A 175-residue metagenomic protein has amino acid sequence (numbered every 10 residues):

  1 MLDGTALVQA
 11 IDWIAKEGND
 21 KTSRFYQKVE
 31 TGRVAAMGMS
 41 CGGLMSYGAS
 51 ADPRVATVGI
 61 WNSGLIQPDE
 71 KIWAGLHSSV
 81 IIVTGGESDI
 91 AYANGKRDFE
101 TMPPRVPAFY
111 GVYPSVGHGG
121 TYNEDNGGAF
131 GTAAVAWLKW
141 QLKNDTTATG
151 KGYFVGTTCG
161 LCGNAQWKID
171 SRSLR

Functional and structural regions predicted by a protein language model:
M1-G4, M39, A51, W73 (+1 more regions): Solvent-exposed, acidic/flexible segments
L2-L44, T147: Gly/Ser-rich "nucleophile elbow"/oxyanion-hole loop immediately N-terminal to the catalytic nucleophile in hydrolases
A6-Q9, R97, A133-W137: Alpha-helical elements of Rossmann-like donor-binding domains used by nucleotide-donor carbohydrate transfer enzymes
A10-D20, D52, W61, W137-N144: Structured segments of extracytoplasmic/periplasmic soluble domains in secreted or envelope-associated proteins
F25-K28, D69-A74, Q141: Surface-exposed acidic, glycine-flexible loop patches that form ligand/cofactor-binding and adhesion interfaces
G48-A56: Conserved hydrolase catalytic core segment
A56-E124: The feature captures the conserved acid-bearing segment of alpha/beta-hydrolase catalytic domains
S115-G117, E124-R175: Alpha/beta-hydrolase-fold serine-hydrolase catalytic core, especially in secreted/extracellular enzymes
